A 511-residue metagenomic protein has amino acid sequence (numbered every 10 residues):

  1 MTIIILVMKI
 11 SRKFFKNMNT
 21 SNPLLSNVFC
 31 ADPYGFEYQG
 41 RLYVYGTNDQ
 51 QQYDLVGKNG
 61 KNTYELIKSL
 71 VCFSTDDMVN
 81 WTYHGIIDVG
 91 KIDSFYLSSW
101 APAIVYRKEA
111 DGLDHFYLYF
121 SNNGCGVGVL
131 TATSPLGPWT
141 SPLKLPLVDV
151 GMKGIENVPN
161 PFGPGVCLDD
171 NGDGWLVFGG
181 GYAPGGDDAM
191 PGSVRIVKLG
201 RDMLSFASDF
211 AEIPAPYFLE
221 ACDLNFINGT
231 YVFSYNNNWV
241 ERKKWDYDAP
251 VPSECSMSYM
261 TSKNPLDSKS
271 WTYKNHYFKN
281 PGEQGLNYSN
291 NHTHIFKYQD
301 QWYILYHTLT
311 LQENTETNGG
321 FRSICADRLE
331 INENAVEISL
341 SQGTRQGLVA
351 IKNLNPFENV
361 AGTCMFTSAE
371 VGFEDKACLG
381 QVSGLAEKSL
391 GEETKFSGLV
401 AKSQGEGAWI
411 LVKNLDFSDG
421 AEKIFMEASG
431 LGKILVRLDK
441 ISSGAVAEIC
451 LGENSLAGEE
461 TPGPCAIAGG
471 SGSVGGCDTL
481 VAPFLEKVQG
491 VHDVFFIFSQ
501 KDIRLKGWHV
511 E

Functional and structural regions predicted by a protein language model:
I5-E511: Carbohydrate-active catalytic/glycan-binding domains of CAZyme proteins, especially the secreted or lumenal ectodomains
